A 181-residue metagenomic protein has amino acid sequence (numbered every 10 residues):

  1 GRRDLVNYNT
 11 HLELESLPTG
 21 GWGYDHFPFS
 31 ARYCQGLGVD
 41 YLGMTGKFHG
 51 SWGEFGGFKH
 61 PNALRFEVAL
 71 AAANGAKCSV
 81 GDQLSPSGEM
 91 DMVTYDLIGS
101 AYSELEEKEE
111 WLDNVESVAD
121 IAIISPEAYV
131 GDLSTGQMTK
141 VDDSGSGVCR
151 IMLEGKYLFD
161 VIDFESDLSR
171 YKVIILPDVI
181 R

Functional and structural regions predicted by a protein language model:
G1-R181: Carbohydrate-binding surfaces of carbohydrate-active enzymes
